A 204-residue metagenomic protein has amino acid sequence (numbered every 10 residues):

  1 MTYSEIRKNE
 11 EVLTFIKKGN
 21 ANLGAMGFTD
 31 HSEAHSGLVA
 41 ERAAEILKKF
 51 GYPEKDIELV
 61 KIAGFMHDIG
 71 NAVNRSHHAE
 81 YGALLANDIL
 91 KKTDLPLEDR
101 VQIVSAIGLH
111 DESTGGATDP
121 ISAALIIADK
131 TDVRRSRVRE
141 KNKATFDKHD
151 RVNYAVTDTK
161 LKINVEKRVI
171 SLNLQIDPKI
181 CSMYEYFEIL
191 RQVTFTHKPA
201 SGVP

Functional and structural regions predicted by a protein language model:
M1-H78, D88: Acidic/His-rich, divalent-metal-binding segments that scaffold phosphate/diphosphate chemistry
K8, K17-L23, K48, Y52 (+4 more regions): Extended, compositionally biased eukaryotic interaction scaffolds
L38, Y81, A123: Charged catalytic carboxylate motif
R42, L84-L85, Q192-T196: Long, highly charged amphipathic alpha-helices
V60, G64, Y81, I107 (+1 more regions): Short alpha-helical catalytic segment bearing the HExxH-like zincin motif of zinc-dependent metalloproteases
H77-N87, L97-E98: Post-HEXXH active-site segment of zinc metalloproteases
P96-D158: Histidine/acidic-rich helix-loop-helix segments that form or flank divalent-metal centers in metalloenzyme catalytic
R135-P204: Terminal helices and disordered tails flanking the catalytic cores of nucleotide-processing hydrolases
